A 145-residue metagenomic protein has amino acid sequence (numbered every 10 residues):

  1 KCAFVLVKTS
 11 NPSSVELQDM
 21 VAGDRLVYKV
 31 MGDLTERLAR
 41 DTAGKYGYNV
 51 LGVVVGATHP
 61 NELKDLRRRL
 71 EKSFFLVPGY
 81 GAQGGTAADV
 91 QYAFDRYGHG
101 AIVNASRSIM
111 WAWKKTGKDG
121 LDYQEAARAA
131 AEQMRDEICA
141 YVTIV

Functional and structural regions predicted by a protein language model:
K1, A22-V27, K72-F75, F94-Y97 (+1 more regions): Short, low-complexity, polar/charged sequence segments that are solvent-exposed and flexible
K1-L51: Conserved anion-binding
S10-S13, P60, M110-A112, G117: Short, acidic Gly/Pro/Ser/Thr-rich loop/turn segments
R25, K29, P60, G84 (+1 more regions): Electropositive phosphate-/nucleotide-binding environments in soluble metabolic enzymes
G32, E36, L63, A87 (+1 more regions): Generic structural signal for well-ordered alpha-helices, preferentially at hydrophobic/aromatic core positions
E36-R40, L66-L70, R135, C139: Surface-exposed amphipathic alpha-helices with a cationic face
V53, A57-N104, S108-A112: A C-terminal functional module that forms or caps the active site or interfaces directly with catalytic machinery
V90-R96, W111-V145: C-terminal helical cap(s) of enzyme catalytic domains, especially alpha/beta-barrels
